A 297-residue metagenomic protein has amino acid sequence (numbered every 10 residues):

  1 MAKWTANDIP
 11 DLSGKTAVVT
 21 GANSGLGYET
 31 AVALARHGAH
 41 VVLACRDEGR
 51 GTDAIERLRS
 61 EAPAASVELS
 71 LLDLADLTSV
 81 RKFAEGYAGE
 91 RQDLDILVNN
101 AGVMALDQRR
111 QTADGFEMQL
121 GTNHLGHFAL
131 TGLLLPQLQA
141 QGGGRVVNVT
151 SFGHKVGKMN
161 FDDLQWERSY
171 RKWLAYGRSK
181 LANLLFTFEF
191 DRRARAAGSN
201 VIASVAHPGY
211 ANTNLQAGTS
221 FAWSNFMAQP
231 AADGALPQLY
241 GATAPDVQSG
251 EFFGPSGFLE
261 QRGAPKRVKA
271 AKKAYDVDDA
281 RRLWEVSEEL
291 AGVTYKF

Functional and structural regions predicted by a protein language model:
M1-T219, L290-F297: Rossmann-fold NAD(P)H-dependent dehydrogenase/reductase core
A35, S220-F221, A264-A270: A short small-residue
L43, L72, F226, K272-Y275: Pocket-edge positions in alpha/beta enzyme catalytic cores
D114-G115, N200-A203, K266-D278: Glycine-rich, flexible loop segments associated with nucleotide phosphate handling
F161, D246-Q248, K272-K273, Y295-F297: Short, highly charged low-complexity linear segments
S179, N225-V268, Y275-E285, E289-L290: C-terminal helical subdomain
